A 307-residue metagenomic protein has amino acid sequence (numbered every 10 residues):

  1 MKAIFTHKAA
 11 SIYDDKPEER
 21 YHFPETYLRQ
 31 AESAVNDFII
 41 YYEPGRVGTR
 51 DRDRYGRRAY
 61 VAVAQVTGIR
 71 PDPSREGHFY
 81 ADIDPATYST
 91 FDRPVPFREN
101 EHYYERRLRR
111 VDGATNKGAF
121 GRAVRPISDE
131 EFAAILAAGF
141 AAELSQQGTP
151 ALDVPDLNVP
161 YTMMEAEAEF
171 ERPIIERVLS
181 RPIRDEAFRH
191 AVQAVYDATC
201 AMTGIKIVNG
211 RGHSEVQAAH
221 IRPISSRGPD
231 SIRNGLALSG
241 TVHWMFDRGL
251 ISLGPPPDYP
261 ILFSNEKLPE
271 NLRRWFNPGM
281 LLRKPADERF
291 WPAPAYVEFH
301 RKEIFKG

Functional and structural regions predicted by a protein language model:
M1-V47, S128, F132, A141-D156 (+1 more regions): Compositionally biased, charged N-terminal/linker segments
L28, P71-F170, E288-G307: Contiguous surface segments at macromolecular interaction interfaces
P44-V47, I69-R70, Y88, H243-M245: Short, charged/polar surface micro-motifs in flexible loops or helix N-caps
R46-G48, R52, K206, I224: A short, conserved, highly charged catalytic patch centered on acidic carboxylates
D51-R70: Short beta-strand-centered aromatic/proline hotspots
V66, I83-P85, L253: A structural signal for short, hydrophobic beta-strand segments that form beta-sheets in beta-rich/all-beta domains
L157-I205, I221-I232: Short, charged surface segments at domain edges that flank catalytic/cofactor-binding sites
R177, I183, A187, V208 (+1 more regions): A detector for short metal-coordination/catalytic motifs
